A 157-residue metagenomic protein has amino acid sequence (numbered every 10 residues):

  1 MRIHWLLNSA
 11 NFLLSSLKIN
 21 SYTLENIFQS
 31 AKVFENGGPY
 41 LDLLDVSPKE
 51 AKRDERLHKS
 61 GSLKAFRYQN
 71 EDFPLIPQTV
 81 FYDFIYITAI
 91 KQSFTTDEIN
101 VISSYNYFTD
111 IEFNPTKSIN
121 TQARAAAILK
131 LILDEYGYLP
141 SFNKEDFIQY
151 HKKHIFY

Functional and structural regions predicted by a protein language model:
M1-S60: Aromatic- and glycine-enriched beta-alpha-beta binding-site module
R2, E71-L75, I111-I119: Short, charged/polar micro-motifs that form catalytic or ligand-binding hotspots
D45, T79, I102-N106, I148 (+1 more regions): N-terminal intrinsically disordered, cationic/polar leader segments that include organellar targeting peptides
K49, R53-Q78: A contiguous pocket-lining binding segment that forms or flanks enzyme active sites
H58-S60, A65, T79-T109: Short acidic, glycine/tyrosine-flanked loop/strand segments centered on an H-E-D-like triad
P74, S141-Y157: Short terminal or interdomain "cap/linker" segment that borders an active site or interface and mediates
T116-L129: Active-site nucleophilic cysteine motif
S118, E135-K144: Short conserved catalytic/interaction loops centered on acidic-Pro-aromatic/His motifs
